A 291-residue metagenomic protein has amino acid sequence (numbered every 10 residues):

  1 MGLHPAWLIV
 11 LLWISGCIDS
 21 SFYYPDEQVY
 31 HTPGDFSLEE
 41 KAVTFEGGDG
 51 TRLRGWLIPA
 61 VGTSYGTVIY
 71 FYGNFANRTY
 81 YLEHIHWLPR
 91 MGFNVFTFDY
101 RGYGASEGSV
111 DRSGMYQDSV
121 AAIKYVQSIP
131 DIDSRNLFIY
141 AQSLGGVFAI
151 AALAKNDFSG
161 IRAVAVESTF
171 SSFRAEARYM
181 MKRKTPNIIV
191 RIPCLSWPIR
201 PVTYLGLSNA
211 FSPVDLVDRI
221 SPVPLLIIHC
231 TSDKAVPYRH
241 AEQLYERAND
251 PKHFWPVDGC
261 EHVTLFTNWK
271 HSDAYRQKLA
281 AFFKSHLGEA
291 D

Functional and structural regions predicted by a protein language model:
L12-E46, R54-W56: An N-terminal hydrophobic leader/cap segment in hydrolases
I85-E107: Conserved alpha/beta-hydrolase
V110-P130: Alpha/beta-hydrolase active-site loop
A151-N209, P213-D218, T267: Hydrolase active-site cap/lid region
I220-S221, I227-H229, D233: Short beta-strand/loop motif that positions the catalytic acidic residue of the alpha/beta-hydrolase fold
P237-E246: Short alpha-helix in the alpha/beta-hydrolase fold that links the catalytic acid
C260-S272: Catalytic histidine-centered segment of alpha/beta-hydrolase-like enzymes
W269-D291: Catalytic active-site module of serine/aspartate enzymes centered on a nucleophile-bearing elbow/loop
